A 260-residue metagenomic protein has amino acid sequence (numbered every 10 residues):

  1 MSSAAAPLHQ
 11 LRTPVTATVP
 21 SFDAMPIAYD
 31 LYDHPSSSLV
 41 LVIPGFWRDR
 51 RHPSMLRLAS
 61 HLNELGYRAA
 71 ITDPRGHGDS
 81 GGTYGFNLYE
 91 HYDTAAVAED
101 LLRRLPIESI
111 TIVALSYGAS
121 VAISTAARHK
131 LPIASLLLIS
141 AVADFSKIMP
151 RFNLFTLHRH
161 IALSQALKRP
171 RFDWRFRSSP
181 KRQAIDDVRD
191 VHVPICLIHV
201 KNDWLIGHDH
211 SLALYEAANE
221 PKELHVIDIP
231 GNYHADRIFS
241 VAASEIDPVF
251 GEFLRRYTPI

Functional and structural regions predicted by a protein language model:
S2-D33: N-terminal cap/lid segment of alpha/beta-hydrolase-fold proteins
W47-A59: The serine-hydrolase catalytic nucleophile loop
A59-G81: Conserved alpha/beta-hydrolase
R75-L105: Catalytic nucleophile-loop/oxyanion-hole region of alpha/beta-hydrolase and closely related hydrolase-like folds
A127-R177: Hydrolase active-site cap/lid region
V191, L197-H199, D203: Short beta-strand/loop motif that positions the catalytic acidic residue of the alpha/beta-hydrolase fold
W204-H210: Conserved alpha/beta-hydrolase "acid-adjacent" motif
P230-A243: Catalytic histidine-centered segment of alpha/beta-hydrolase-like enzymes
